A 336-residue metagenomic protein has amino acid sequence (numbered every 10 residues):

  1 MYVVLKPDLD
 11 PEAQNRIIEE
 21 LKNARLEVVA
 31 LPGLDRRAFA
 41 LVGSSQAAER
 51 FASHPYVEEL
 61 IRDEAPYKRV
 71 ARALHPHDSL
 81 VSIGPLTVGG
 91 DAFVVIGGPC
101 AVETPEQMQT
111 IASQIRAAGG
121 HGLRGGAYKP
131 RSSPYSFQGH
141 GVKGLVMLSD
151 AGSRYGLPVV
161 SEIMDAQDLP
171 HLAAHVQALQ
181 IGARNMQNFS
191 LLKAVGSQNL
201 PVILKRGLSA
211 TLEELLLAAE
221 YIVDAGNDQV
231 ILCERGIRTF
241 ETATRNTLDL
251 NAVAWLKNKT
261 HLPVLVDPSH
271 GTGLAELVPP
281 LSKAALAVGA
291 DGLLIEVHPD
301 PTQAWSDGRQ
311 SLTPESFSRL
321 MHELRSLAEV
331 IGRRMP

Functional and structural regions predicted by a protein language model:
K6, H140, G156-D165, Q177-F189 (+4 more regions): Catalytic beta/alpha-barrel core
A65-I96, H322, E329-P336: N-terminal amphipathic alpha-helix/helix-capping segment at the start of soluble metabolic enzymes
R72-H77, S133-M147, A166-D168, A183-N199 (+3 more regions): Active-site-adjacent beta->alpha loops and helix N-cap segments on the catalytic face of soluble alpha/beta enzymes
V81-C100, A127-P134, K257-V266: N-terminal small/glycine-rich loop or linker at the start of catalytic domains across soluble metabolic enzymes
I83, K193, Q198-V297: Catalytic alpha/beta core domains of metabolic enzymes, predominantly
F93-T110, S133-G139, P158-E162, G182-A183 (+2 more regions): Active-site mouth loops of central-metabolism enzymes
R124-V142, P299-R309: Glycine-rich, proline-tolerant flexible connector loops at the mouths of alpha/beta enzymes
F137-S161, V195-P201, L250-V264, Q310-R333: Alpha-helix-loop-beta-strand connector modules within alpha/beta enzyme cores
